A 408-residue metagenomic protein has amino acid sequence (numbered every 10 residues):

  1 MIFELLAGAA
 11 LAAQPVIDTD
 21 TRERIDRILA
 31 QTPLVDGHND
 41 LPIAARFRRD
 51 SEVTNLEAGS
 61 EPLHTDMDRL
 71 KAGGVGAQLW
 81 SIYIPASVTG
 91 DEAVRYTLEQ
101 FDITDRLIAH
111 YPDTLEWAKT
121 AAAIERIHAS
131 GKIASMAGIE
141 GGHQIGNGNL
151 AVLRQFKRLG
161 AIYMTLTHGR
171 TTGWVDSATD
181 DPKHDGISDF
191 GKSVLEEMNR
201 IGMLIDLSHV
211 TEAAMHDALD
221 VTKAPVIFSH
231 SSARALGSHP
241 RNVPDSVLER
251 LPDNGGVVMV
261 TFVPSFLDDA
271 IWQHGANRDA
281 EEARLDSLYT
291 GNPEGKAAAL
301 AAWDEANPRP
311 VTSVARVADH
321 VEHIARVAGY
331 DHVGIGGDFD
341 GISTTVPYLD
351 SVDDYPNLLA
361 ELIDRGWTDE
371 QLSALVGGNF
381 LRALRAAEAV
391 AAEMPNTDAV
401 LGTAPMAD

Functional and structural regions predicted by a protein language model:
M1-G8: Sec-dependent signal peptide recognition, specifically the positively charged N-region followed immediately by
A13-D185, S238-D408: N-terminal hydrophobic targeting/anchoring segments and the immediately downstream early-domain regions of hydrolases
I145, R158-N242: Divalent metal-binding pocket/active-site signature
